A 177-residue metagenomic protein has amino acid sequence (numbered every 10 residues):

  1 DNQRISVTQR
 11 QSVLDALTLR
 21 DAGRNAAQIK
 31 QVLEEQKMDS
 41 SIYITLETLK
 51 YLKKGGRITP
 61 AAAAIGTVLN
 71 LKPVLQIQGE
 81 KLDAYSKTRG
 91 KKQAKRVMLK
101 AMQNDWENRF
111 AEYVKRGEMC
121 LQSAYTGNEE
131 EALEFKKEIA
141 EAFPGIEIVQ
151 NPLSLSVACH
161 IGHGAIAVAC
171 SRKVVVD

Functional and structural regions predicted by a protein language model:
R4-D177: Mixed-charge interfacial surface used for oligomerization/domain docking and macromolecular partner engagement
